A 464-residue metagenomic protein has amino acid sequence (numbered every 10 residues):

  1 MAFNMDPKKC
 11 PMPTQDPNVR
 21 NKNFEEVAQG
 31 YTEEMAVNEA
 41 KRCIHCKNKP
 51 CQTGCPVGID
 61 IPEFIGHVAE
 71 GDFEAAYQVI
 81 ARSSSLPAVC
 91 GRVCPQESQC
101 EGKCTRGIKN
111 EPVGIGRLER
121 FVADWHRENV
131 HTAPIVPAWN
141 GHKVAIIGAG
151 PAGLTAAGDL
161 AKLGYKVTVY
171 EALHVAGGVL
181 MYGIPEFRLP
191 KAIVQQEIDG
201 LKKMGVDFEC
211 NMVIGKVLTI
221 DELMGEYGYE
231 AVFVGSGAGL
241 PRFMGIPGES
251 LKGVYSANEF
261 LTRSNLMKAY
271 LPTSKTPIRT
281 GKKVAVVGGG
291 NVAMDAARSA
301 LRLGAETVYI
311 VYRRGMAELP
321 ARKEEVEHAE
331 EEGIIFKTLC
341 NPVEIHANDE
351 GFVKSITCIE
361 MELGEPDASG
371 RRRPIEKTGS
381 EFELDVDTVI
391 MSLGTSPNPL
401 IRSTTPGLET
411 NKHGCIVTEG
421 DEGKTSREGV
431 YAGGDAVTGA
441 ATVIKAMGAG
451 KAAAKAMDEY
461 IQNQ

Functional and structural regions predicted by a protein language model:
R20-N38, I59-R92, K109-V136, S264-N265: Ferredoxin-type iron-sulfur electron-transfer modules in oxidoreductases and energy-metabolism complexes
K41-E63, S85-I108: Local cysteine-cluster metal-coordination motifs and their immediate loop/turn environment, predominantly Fe-S cluster
A75, A138-W139, K143-I147, Q195-I246 (+4 more regions): Feature captures the FAD/FMN-dependent oxidoreductase FAD-binding
V122-A138, Q196-K216, P241-L303, N411-D421 (+1 more regions): Glycine-rich dinucleotide-binding loop and its adjacent helix/turn
H142-T168, A293-L301: N-terminal Rossmann-like FAD-binding beta1-loop-alpha1 element of flavoenzymes
V169, L173-K203, D207-F208, A297-E344: Rossmann-like dinucleotide-binding cores of NAD(P)H-dependent redox enzymes
S250-G281, P366-A440: FAD-site-proximal beta/loop scaffold in flavoenzymes
A436-N463: A conserved FAD-binding loop/helix module that cradles the flavin
